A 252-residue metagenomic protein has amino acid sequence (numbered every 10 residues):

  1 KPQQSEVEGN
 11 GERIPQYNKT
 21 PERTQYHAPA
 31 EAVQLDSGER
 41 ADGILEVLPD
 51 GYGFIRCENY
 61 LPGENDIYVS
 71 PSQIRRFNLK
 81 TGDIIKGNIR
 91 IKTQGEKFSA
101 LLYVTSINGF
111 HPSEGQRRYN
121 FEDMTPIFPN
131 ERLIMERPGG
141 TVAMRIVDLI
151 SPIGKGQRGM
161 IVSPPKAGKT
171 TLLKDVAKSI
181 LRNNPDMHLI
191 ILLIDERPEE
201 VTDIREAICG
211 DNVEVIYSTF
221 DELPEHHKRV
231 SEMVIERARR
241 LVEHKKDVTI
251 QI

Functional and structural regions predicted by a protein language model:
K1-N65, K80-T81, N88-I91: Acidic low-complexity intrinsically disordered regions
V33-A41, V142-I146, V234-R239: Phosphate-interacting basic helix/loop segments used at nucleotide- and nucleic-acid interfaces
G63-F77: Beta-strand/loop nucleic-acid-binding surfaces
Q73, I89-G95, K166: Short, charged beta-turn/beta-strand-edge "cap" motif at the junction between a beta-strand and an adjacent loop
G82-I84, G156: Loop/turn positions that initiate beta-strands
R90-R118: OB-fold/S1-family single-stranded nucleic acid-binding modules
I127, R132-S231: Phosphate-binding glycine-rich loops and their immediate beta-loop-alpha structural context
H227-I252: Phosphate-binding/switch loop-helix module in NTP-utilizing enzymes
